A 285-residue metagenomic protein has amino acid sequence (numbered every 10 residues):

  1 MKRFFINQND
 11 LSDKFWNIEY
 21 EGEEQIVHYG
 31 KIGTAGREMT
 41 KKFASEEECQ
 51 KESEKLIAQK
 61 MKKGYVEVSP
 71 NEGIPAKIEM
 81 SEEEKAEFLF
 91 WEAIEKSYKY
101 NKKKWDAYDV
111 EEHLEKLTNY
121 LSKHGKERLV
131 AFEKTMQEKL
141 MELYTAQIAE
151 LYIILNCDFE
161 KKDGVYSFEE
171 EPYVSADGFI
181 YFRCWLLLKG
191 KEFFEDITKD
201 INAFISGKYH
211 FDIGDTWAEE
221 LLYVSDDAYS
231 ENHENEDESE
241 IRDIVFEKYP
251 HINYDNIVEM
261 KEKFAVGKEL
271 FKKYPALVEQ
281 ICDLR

Functional and structural regions predicted by a protein language model:
M1-I6: Short, hydrophobic/aromatic-rich segments at coil-to-beta transitions
D10-T40: Short aromatic-glycine-(Arg/Gly/Cys) micro-motifs in beta-strand/loop hairpins
A44-K62: A short, charged, amphipathic alpha-helix used as a generic interaction element across diverse proteins
K63-S81: Intrinsically disordered, low-complexity charged/polar segments
A76-L117: Eukaryotic low-complexity, non-globular regulatory regions
E115, N119-A218: Core of folded catalytic or high-affinity ligand/protein-binding domains in predominantly eukaryotic proteins
D215-V224, A228-H233: Charged interaction scaffolds used for protein-protein
E238-R285: Long, solvent-exposed, polar/charged low-complexity segments
